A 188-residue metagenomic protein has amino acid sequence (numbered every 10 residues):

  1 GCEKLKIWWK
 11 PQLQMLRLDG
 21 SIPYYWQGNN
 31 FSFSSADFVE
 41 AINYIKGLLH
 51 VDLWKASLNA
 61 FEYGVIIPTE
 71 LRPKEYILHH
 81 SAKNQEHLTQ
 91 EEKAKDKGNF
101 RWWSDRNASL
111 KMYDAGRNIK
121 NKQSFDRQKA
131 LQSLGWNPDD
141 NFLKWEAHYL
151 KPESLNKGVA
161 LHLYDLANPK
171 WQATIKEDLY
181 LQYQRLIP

Functional and structural regions predicted by a protein language model:
G1-P188: Structured, helix-rich domain cores that form ligand/interaction pockets
